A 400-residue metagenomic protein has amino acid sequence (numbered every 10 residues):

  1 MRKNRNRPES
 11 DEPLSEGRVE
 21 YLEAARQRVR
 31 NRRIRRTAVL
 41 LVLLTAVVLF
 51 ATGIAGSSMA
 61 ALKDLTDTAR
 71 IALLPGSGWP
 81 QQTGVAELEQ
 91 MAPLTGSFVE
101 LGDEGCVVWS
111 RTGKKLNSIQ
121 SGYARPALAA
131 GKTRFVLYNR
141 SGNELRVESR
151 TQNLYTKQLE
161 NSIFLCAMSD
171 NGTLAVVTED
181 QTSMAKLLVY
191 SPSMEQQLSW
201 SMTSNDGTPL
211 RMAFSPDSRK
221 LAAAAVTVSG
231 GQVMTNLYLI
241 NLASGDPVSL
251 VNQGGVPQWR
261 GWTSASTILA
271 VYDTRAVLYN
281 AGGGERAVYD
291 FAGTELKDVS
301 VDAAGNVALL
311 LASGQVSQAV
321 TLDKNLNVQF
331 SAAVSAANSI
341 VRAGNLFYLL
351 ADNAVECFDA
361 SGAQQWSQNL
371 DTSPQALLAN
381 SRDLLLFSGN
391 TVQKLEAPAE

Functional and structural regions predicted by a protein language model:
M1-W79, P398-E400: Sequence/structural signature of beta-propeller modules and their immediately flanking N-terminal secretory/stalk
A69-T83, G113-Q120, T151-Q158, Q196-M202 (+4 more regions): A short beta-strand motif characteristic of beta-propeller blades
L74-V107, R111, I119-A129, A332: Beta-strand-rich domains and repeat architectures in extracellular enzymes and scaffolds, especially beta-propellers
G84-A92, S121-T133, N161-D170, D206-F214 (+4 more regions): Repeated scaffold domains used in trafficking and secretory/extracellular systems, primarily beta-propellers
E89-G102, C106-V107, L128-R140, L145-R146 (+9 more regions): Short beta-strand elements that form the blades of beta-propeller/WD-repeat-like and other beta-sheet-rich scaffold
W109-S110, Y138, R146-E148, L187-P192 (+5 more regions): Hydrophobic/aromatic beta-strand positions that recur at structurally equivalent sites within the blades
N117-T227, G231: Non-cytosolic head/periplasmic domains of membrane-anchored proteins
S201-D323: Acidic, serine/threonine- and glycine-rich low-complexity intrinsically disordered segments that serve as flexible
